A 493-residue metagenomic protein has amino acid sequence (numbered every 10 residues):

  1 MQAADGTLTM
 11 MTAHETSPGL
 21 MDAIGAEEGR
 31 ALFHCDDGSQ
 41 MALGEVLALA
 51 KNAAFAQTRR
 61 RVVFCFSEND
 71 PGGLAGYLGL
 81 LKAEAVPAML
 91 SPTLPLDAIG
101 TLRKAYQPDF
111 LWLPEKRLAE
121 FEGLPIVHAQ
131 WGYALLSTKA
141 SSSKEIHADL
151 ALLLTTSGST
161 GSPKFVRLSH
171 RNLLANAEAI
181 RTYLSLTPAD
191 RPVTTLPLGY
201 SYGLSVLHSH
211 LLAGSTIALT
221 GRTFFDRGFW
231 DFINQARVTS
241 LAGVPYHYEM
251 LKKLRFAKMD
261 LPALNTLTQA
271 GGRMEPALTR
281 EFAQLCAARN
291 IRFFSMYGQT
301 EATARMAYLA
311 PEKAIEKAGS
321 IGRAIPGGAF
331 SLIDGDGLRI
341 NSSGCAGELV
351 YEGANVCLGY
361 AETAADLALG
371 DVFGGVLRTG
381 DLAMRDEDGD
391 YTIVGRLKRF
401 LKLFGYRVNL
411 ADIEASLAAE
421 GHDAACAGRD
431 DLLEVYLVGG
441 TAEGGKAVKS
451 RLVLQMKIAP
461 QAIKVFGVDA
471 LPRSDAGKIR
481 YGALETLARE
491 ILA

Functional and structural regions predicted by a protein language model:
T12-P18, G25-G29, S137-T155, S162 (+1 more regions): Conserved pre-ATP/AMP-binding loop-to-beta segment of ANL
M21, A26-Q57, F64, E68 (+2 more regions): Conserved AMP-binding/adenylate-forming core of the ANL superfamily
A42-L43, A151-E178: Conserved AMP-binding A3 loop
A53-L94, T195-L196, R407: Conserved AMP-binding/adenylate-forming
L174-R191, G199-S240, I325: Conserved AMP-binding/adenylation subdomain of ANL enzymes
V238-G243, K252-E316, A329: Gly/Ser/Thr-rich phosphate-binding loop
E348-A411: Conserved ATP-binding/catalytic segment of the ANL
L401, E434, V453-A493: Conserved C-terminal "lid"/linker of ANL adenylate-forming enzymes
